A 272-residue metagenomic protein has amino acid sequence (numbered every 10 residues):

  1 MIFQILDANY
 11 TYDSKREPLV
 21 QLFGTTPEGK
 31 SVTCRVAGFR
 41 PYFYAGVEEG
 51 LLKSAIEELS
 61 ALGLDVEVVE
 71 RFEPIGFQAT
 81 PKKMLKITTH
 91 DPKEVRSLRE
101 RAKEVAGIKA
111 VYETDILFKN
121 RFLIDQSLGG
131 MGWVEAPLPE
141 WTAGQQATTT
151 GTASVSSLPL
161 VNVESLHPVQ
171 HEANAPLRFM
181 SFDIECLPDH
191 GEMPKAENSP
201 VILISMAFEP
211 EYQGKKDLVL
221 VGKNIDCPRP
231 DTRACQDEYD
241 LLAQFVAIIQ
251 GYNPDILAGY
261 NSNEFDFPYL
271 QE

Functional and structural regions predicted by a protein language model:
M1-E272: The two-metal-ion catalytic cores of nucleic-acid processing enzymes
